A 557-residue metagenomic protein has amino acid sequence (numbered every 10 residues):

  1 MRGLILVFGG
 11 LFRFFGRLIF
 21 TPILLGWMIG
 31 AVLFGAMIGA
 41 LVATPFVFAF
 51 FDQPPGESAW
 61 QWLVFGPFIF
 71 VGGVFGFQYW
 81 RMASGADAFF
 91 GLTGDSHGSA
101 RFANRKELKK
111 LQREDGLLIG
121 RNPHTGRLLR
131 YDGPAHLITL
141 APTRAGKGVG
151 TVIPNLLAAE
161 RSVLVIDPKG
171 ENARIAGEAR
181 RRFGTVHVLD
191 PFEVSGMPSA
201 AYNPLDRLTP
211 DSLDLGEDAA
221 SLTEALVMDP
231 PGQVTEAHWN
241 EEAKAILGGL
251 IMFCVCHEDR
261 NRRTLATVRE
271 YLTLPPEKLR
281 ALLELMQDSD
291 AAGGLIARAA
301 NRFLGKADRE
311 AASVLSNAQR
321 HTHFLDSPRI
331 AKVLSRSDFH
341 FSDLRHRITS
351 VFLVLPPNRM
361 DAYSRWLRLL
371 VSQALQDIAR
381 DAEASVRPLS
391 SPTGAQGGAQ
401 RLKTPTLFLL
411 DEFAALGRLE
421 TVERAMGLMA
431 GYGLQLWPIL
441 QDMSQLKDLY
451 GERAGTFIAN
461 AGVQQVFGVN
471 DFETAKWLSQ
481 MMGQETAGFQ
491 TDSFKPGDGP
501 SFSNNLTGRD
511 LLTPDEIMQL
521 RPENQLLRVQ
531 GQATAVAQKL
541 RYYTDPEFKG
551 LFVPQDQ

Functional and structural regions predicted by a protein language model:
M1-A145, V149-V152, S195, P204 (+4 more regions): Basic- and hydrophobic-enriched, low-structure N-terminal and domain-boundary segments that flank ATP-binding catalytic
G3-I23, L33, H124, L128 (+3 more regions): P-loop NTPase motor domains
W27, W60-W62, W80, W239 (+7 more regions): A residue-identity detector for tryptophan
G30, L63-F65, A83, E242 (+3 more regions): Enriched - but not universal
M426-L526: Conserved ATP-driven motor cores of ASCE-family P-loop NTPases powering translocation/secretion/packaging/pilus
